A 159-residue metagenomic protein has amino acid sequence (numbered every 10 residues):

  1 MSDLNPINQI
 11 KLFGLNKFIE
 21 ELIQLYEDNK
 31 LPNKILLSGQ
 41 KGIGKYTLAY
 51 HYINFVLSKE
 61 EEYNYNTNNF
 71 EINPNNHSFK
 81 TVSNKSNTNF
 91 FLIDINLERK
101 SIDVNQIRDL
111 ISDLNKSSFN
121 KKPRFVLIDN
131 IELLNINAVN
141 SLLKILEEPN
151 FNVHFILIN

Functional and structural regions predicted by a protein language model:
M1-P6, I145, P149: Proteins with a high burden of low-complexity, intrinsically disordered sequence enriched in S/T/G/P/A and R, requiring
S2-N137: Clamp-loader machinery-focused feature within the broader ASCE/P-loop NTPase space
S38, I158-N159: Alpha/beta-hydrolase-fold catalytic nucleophile elbow
N115, N140-I158: Conserved catalytic/switch belt of AAA+ P-loop NTPases
